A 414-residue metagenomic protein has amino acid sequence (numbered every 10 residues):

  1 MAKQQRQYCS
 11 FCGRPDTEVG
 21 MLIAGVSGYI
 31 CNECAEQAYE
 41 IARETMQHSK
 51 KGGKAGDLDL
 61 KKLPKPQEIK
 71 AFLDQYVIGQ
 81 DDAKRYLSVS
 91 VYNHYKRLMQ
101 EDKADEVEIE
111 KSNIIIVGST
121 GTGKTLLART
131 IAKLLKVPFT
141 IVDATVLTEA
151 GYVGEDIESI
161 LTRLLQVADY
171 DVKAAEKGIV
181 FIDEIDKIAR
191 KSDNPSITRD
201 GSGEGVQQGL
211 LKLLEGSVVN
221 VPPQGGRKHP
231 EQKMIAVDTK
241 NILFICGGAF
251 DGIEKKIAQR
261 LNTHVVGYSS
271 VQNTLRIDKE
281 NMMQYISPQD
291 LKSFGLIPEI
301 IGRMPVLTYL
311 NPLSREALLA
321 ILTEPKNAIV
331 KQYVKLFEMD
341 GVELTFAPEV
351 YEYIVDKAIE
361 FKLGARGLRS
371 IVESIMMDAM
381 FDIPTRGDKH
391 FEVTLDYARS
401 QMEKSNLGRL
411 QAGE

Functional and structural regions predicted by a protein language model:
A2-E33, E40-G79, K84-T140, A144-V153 (+1 more regions): AAA+ P-loop NTPase nucleotide-binding core of proteostasis motors
